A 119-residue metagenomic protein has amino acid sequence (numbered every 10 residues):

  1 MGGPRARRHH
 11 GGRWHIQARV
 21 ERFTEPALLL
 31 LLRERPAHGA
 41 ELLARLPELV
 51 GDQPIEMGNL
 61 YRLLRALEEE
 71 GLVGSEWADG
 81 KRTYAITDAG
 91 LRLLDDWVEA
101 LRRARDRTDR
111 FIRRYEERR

Functional and structural regions predicted by a protein language model:
M1-E21, W97, L101-A104: Intrinsically disordered, low-complexity serine/threonine- and proline-rich regulatory segments
E21-T24, L31-E41: Short capping segments at the starts of secondary-structure elements
E41-D52: DNA-recognition alpha helix
Y61-R65: Short, hydrophobic-biased segments on the C-terminal half of alpha helices that form "recognition helices"
E68-D79, A85: Beta-hairpin "wing" of winged helix-turn-helix
D79-V98: Basic, amphipathic "hinge/linker" alpha-helix immediately C-terminal to the N-terminal HTH DNA-binding motif
D95-R119: Amphipathic alpha-helical dimerization/coiled-coil segments that flank or bridge DNA-binding/regulatory modules
